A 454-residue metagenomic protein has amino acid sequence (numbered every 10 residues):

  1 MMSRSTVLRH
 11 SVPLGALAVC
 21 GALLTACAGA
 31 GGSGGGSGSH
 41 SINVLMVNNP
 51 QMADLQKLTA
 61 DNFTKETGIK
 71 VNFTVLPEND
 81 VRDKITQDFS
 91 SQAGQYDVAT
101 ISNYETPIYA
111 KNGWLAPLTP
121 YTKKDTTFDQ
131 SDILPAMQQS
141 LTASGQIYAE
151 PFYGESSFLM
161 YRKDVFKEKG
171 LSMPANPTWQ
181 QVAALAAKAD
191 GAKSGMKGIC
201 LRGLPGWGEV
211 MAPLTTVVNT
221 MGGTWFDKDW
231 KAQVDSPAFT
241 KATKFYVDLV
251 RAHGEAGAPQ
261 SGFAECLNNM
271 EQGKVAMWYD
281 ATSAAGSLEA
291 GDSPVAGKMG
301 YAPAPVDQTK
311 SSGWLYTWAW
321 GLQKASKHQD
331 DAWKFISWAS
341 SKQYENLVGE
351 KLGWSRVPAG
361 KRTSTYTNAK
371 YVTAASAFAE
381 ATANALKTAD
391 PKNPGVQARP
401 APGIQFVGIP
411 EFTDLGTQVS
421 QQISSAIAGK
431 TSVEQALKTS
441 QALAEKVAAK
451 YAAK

Functional and structural regions predicted by a protein language model:
M1-N43, K65, E434-K438, A442-K454: Short, low-complexity disordered leader/linker segments with a strong preference for bacterial N-terminal type II
N62-I133, K167-G170, N269, G273-M277 (+1 more regions): Extracytoplasmic "Venus flytrap"/periplasmic binding protein-like
Q87, Q95-A99, T127-V165, K197 (+3 more regions): A structural signal for short loop-to-beta-strand junctions that line the ligand-binding cleft of periplasmic/secreted
N103-S156, Q181, V210-P213, A296-A302 (+1 more regions): Hinge/lid segment of periplasmic solute-binding proteins
K123, A284-V295, Q308-W318, L322-T417: C-terminal lobe and pocket-closing loops of periplasmic/extracytoplasmic Venus-flytrap solute-binding proteins
A143-F152, S157, Q180-A232, F239 (+2 more regions): Extracytoplasmic/periplasmic solute-binding protein
K167, D390-K454: Conserved C-terminal helix/tail region of periplasmic/extracytoplasmic solute-binding proteins
L185-K188, D229-P259, G300, A304: Glycine-centered hinge/linker elements that transmit conformational signals in sensory and ligand-binding systems
